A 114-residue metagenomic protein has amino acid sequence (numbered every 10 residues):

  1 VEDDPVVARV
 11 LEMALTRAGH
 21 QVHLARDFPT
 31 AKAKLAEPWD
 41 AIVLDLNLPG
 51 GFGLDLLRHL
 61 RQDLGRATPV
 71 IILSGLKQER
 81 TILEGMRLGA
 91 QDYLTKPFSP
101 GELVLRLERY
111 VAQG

Functional and structural regions predicted by a protein language model:
E2: Conserved acidic carboxylate
R9-R17: Charged docking surfaces used in two-component/phosphorelay signaling
L24-A41: Acidic, metal-coordinating helix/loop segments flanking the phosphotransfer/catalytic sites of two-component signaling
D27, F52-D55: Acidic catalytic/metal-coordinating carboxylates
D45, S74: Active-site residues of response regulator receiver
L54-R66: Short amphipathic alpha-helix used as the core "switch/output" element in two-component signaling
D55, K77-D92: Alpha4 helix (beta4-alpha4-beta5 surface) of REC/receiver domains from two-component response regulators
R80, F98-L107: C-terminal output helix
